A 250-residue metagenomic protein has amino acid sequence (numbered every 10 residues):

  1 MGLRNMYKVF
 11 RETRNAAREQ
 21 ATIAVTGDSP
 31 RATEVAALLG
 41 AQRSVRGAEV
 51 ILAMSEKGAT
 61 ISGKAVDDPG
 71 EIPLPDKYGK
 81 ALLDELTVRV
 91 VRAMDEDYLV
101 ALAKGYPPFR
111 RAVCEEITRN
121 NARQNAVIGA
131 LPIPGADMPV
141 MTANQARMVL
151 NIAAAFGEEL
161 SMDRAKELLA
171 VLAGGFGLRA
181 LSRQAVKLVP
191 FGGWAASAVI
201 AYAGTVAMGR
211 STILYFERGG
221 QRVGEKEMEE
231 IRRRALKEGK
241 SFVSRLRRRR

Functional and structural regions predicted by a protein language model:
M1-V127, N151-R164, A203-R250: Terminal, membrane-proximal amphipathic helices and intrinsically disordered targeting/regulatory segments
E116-R210: Membrane-inserting effector segments that mediate pore formation, membrane fusion, or transient membrane insertion
